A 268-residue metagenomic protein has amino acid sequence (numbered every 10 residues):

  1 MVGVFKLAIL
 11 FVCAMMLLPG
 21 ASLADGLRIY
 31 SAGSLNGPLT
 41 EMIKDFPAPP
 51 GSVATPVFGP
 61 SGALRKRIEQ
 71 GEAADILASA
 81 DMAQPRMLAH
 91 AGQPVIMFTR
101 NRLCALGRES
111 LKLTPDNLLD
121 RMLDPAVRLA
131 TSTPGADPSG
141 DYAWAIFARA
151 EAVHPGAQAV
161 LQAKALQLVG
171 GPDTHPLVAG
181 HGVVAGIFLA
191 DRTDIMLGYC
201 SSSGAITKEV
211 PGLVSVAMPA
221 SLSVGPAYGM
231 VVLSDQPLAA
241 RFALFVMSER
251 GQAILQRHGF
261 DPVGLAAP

Functional and structural regions predicted by a protein language model:
M1-F5: N-terminal secretory signal peptides that target proteins for export/translocation
K6-G20: Bacterial N-terminal signal peptides
D25-F58, G62-Q70, S79-M82, R86-N101 (+1 more regions): Exported/periplasmic ABC-transporter solute-binding proteins
